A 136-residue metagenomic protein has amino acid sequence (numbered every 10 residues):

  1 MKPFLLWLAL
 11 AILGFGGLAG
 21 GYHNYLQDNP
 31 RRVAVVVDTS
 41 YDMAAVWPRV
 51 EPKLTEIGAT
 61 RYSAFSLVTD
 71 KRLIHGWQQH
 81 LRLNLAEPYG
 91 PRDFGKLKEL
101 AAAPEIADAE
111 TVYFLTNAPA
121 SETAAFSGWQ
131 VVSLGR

Functional and structural regions predicted by a protein language model:
P3-H23: Hydrophobic membrane-insertion alpha-helices, especially the h-region of bacterial N-terminal signal peptides
G20-Y22, P52-L54, K98-A101: A generic local structural motif
N24, S127-R136: A charged, solvent-exposed segment within the mature domains of Sec-exported extracytoplasmic proteins
N24-W47, N117: MIDAS-like acidic motif and immediate structural context at the N-terminus of von Willebrand factor A/I domains
D28-P30, G58-Y62, A103-A109: Flexible, charged surface loops at secondary-structure boundaries
R31, Y41-L67: …and closely analogous acidic/polar surface helices at protein-protein or active-site interfaces in A-domain-like
P48-R49, A125-S127: Short amphipathic alpha-helical segments
L67-E122, S133-R136: Von Willebrand factor
